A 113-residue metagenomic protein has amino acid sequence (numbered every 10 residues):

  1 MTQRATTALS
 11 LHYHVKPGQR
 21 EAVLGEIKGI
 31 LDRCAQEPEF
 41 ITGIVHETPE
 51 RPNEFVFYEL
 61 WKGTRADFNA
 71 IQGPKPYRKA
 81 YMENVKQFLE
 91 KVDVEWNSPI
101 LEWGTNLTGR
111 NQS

Functional and structural regions predicted by a protein language model:
M1-A5, I44-N53, Y81-S113: Glycine-rich beta-strand-turn "strand-cap" elements at beta-sheet edges
T7-H14, T42-P74: Short, well-ordered beta-strand segments in beta-rich or mixed alpha/beta enzyme and ligand-binding folds
H14-V23: Short, surface-exposed ligand-recognition loops at beta-strand->loop->(often short) alpha-helix junctions that present
G29, R33-T42, L60-W96: An amphipathic, aromatic/His-enriched active-site/gating alpha helix that lines ligand/cofactor pockets
